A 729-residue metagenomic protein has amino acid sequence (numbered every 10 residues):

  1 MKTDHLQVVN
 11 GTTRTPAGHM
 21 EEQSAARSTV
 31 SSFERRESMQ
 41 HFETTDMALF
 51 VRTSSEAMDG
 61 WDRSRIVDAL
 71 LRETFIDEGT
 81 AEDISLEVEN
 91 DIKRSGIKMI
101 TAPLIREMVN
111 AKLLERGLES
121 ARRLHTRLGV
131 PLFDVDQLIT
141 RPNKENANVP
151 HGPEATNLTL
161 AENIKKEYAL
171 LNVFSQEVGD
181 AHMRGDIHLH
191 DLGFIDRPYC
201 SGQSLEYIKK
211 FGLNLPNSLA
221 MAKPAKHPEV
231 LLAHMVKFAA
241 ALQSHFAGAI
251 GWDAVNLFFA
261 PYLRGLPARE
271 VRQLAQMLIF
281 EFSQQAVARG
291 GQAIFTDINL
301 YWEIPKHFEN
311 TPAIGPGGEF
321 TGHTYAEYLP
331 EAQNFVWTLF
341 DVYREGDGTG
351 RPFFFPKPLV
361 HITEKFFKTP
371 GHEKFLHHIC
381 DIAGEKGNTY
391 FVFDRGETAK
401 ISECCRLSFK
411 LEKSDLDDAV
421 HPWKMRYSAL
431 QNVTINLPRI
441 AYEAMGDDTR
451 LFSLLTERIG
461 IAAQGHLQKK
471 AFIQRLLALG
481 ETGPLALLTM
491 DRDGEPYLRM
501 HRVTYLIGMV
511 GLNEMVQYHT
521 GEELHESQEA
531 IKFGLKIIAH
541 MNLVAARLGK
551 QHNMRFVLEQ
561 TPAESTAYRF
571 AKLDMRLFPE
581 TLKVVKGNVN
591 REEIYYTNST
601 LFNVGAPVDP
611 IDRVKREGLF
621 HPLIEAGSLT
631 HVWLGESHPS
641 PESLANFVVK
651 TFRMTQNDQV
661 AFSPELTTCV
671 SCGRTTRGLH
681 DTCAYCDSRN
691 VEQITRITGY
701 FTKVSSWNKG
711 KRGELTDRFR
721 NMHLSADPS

Functional and structural regions predicted by a protein language model:
K2-G11, H19, R27, S32-N143 (+1 more regions): Charged, amphipathic alpha-helical regulatory modules used for macromolecular assembly or allosteric control
P16, Q23-S24: Short, often N-terminal, low-complexity regions that either remain intrinsically disordered or form a short helix
L49, E89-G96, P261, E514-V516 (+2 more regions): Short, hydrophobic beta-strand segments
T140-H501, E522-E523, S527-A684, S688 (+1 more regions): Conserved catalytic cores of very large enzyme subunits
I250, R426, R499-V516, R689-S706: Conserved phosphate/anionic-ligand binding catalytic regions in large, soluble enzymes, centered on
V670, R677, Y685-S729: Long, charge-rich boundary regions
